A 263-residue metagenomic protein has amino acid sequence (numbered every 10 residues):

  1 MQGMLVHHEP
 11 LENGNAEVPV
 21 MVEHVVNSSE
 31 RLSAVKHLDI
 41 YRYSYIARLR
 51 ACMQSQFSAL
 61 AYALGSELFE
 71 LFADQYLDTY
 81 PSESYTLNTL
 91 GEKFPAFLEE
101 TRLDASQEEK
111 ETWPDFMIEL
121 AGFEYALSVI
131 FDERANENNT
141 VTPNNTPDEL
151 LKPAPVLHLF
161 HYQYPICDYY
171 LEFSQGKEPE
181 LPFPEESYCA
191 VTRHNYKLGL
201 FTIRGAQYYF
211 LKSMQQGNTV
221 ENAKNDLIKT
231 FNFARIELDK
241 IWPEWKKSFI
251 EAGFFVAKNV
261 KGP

Functional and structural regions predicted by a protein language model:
M1-P143, Y196, F201-P263: Long, charge-rich, low-complexity alpha-helical segments
I118-L181: Short, functional C-terminal segments
P153-Q216: Low-complexity, glycine/alanine/valine/leucine- and proline-rich hydrophobic stretches
